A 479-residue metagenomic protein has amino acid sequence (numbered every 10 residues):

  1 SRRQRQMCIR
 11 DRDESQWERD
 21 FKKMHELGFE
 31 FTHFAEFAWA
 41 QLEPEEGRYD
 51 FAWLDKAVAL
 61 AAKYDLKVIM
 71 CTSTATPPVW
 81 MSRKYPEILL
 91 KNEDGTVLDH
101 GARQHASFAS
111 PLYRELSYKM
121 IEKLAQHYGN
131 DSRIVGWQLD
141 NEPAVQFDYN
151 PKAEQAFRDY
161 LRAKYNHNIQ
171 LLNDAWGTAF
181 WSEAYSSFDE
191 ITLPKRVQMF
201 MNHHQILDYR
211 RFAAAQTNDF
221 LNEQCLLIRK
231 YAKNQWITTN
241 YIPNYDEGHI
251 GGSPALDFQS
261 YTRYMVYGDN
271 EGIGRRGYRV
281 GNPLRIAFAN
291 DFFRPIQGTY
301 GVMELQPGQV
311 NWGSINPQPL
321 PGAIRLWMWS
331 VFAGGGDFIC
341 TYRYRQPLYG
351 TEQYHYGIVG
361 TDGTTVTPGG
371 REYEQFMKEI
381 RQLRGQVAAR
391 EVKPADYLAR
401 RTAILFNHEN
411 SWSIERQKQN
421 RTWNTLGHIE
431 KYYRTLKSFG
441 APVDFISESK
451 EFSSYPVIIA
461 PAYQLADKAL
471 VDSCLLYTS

Functional and structural regions predicted by a protein language model:
R5-D11, Y477-T478: Conserved small/polar residues in nucleotide/adenosyl-binding loops
R12-H25, E45-A59, D219-E223, V280-F288 (+1 more regions): Aromatic- and glycine-enriched glycan-recognition loops and surfaces that form the carbohydrate-binding subsites
R12-M24, I242-H249, L320-M328: Short, acidic/polar
F21-H25, H33-K91, Q224-Y231: Aromatic-lined substrate-binding rim segments of carbohydrate-active enzymes
G28-E30, Y64-V68, N130-V135, K233-W236 (+3 more regions): Short, well-ordered coil/turn segments that N-cap beta-strands
S82, E93-F288: Polysaccharide-binding and catalytic clefts of secreted carbohydrate-active enzymes
F188-I191, Y264-Y267, I273-S479: Carbohydrate-binding surfaces of carbohydrate-active enzymes
